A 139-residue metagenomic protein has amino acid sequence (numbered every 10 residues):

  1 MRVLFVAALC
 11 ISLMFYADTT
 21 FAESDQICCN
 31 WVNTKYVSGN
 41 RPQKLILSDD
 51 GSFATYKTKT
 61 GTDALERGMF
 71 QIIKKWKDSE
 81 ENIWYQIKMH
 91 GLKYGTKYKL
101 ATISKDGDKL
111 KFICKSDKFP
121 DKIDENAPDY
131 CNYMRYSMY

Functional and structural regions predicted by a protein language model:
M1-F5: Positively charged n-region of N-terminal signal peptides that target proteins for export
A8, Q26-I27, F112, D129: Secreted/extracellular small peptides and ectodomain modules produced from precursors
D25-T55, I87-K97: Short, solvent-exposed loop/hinge segments that bridge or flank secondary-structure elements
K35-V37, T55-K59, I113-D117: Beta-turn initiation residues at beta-strand->coil junctions
G39-W84: N-terminal glycine/threonine-rich, aromatic-flanked beta-hairpin/loop signature
K44, K77-Y139: Beta-sheet ligand-binding and adhesion/scaffold domains
